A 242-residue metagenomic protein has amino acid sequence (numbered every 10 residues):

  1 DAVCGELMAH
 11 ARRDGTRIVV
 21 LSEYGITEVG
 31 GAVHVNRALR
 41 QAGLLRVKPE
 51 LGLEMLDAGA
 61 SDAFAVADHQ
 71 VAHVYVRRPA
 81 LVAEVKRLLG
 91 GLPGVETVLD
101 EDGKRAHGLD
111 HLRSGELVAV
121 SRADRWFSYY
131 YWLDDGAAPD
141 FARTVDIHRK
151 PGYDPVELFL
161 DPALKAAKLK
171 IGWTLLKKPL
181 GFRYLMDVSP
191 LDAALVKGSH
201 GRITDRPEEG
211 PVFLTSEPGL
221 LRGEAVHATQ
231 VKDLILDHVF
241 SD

Functional and structural regions predicted by a protein language model:
A2, E6-L195: Secreted, luminal/periplasmic, and some membrane-associated catalytic domains that remodel anionic oxygen-ester
R17, R183, H200-I203, A225: Compositionally biased, intrinsically disordered low-complexity regions
V74, A119, F213-L214, I235: A short aromatic-rich beta-strand->coil structural motif
V196-T215: Short glycine/proline-rich, acidic loop/turn segments that cap or connect secondary-structure elements
P218-L221: A short, flexible beta-alpha/helix-coil linker loop
E224-V239: C-terminal helical/tail subdomains of lipid-metabolizing enzymes
